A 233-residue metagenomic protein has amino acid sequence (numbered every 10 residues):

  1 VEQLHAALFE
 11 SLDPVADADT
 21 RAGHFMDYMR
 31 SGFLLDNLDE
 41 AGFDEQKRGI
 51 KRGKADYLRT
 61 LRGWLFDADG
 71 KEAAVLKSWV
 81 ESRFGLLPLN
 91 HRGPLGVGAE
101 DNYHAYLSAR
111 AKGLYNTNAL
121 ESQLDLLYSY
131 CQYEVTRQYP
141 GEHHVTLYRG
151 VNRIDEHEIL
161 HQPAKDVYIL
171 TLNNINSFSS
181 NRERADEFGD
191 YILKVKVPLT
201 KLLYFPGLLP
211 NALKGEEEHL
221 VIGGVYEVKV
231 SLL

Functional and structural regions predicted by a protein language model:
V1-D17: Charged, amphipathic alpha-helical stretches
P14-S177: ADP-ribose/NAD+-binding catalytic cleft of ART/PARP-like enzymes
K165-L233: ADP-ribosyltransferase catalytic core
